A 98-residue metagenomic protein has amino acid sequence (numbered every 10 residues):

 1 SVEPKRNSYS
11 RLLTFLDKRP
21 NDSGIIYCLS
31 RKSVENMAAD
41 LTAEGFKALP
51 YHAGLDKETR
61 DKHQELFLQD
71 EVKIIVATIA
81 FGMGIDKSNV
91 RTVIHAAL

Functional and structural regions predicted by a protein language model:
S1-L98: Helicase motor core with emphasis on the C-terminal RecA-like subdomain
